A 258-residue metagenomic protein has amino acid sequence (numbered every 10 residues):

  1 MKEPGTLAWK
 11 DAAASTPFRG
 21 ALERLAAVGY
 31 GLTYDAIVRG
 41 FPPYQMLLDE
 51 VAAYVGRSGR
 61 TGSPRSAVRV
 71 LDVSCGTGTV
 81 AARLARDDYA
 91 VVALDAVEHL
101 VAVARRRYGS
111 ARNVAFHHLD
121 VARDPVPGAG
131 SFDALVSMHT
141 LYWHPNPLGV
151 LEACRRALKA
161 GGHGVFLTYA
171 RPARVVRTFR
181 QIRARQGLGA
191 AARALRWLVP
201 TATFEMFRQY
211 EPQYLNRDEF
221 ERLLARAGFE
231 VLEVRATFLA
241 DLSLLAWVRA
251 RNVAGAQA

Functional and structural regions predicted by a protein language model:
K2-R65, R83, F204, F238: Conserved class I S-adenosyl-L-methionine
L71, T77-R123: Class I SAM-dependent methyltransferase SAM/SAH-binding core
R123-A129: Short conserved loop adjoining the S-adenosyl-L-methionine
V136: A conserved beta-strand element that flanks and buttresses the S-adenosyl-L-methionine
H139-T140: Short catalytic micro-motifs in class I SAM-dependent methyltransferases
L148-A160: A short glycine-rich, Lys/Arg-flanked "PGG" loop and its adjoining helix->strand segment in the class I
V165-R193: Conserved class I S-adenosyl-L-methionine
E211-A227: Short alpha-helix
